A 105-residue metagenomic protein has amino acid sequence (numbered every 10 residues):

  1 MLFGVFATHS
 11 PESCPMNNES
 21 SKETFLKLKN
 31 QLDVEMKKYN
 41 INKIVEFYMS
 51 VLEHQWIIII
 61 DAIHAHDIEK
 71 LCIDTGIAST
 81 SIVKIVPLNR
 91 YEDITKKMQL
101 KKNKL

Functional and structural regions predicted by a protein language model:
M1-K37, I41-H54, L88, E92-L105: Short S/T/G/P-rich N-terminal loop/turn motif that feeds into the first structured element of a domain
T8, I59-D61: Short hydrophobic/aromatic beta-strand micro-patches that form the beta-sheet surface supporting nucleotide- or nucleic
M36, F47-V51, I57, L71-V83: Generic structural signal for short, flexible, solvent-exposed coil/loop and linker residues
A62-D93: An amphipathic, aromatic/His-enriched active-site/gating alpha helix that lines ligand/cofactor pockets
